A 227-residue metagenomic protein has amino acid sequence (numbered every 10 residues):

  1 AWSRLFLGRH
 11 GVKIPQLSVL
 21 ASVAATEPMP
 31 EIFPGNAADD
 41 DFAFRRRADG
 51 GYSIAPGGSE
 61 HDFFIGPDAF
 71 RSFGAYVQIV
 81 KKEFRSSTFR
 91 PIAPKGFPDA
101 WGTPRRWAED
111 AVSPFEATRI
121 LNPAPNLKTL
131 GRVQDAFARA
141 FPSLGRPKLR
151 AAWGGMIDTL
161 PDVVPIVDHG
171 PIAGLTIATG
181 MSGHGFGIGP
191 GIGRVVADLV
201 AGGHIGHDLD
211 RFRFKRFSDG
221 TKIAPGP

Functional and structural regions predicted by a protein language model:
A1-W101, E116-L127, R132-S143, P225-P227: Flavin-dependent oxidoreductases
A21, G155-M156: Glycine-centered small-residue hotspots that permit tight backbone geometry or close packing
N36, D158-T159: A short catalytic or substrate-binding loop motif that flags glycine-/basic-rich loops and adjacent residues that bind
F44, I157-D158: A short acidic, often aromatic-flanked loop/helix-cap motif at beta-alpha or helix-coil junctions that lines enzyme
P98-A111: A glycine-rich, aromatic-flanked flexible loop/lid motif
A111-L121, I172-M181: Helix-loop-beta segment of a Rossmann-like dinucleotide-binding subdomain
R146, R150-W153, T159-P227: C-terminal lid/capping helical subdomain adjacent to the catalytic/cofactor pocket in oxidative enzymes
